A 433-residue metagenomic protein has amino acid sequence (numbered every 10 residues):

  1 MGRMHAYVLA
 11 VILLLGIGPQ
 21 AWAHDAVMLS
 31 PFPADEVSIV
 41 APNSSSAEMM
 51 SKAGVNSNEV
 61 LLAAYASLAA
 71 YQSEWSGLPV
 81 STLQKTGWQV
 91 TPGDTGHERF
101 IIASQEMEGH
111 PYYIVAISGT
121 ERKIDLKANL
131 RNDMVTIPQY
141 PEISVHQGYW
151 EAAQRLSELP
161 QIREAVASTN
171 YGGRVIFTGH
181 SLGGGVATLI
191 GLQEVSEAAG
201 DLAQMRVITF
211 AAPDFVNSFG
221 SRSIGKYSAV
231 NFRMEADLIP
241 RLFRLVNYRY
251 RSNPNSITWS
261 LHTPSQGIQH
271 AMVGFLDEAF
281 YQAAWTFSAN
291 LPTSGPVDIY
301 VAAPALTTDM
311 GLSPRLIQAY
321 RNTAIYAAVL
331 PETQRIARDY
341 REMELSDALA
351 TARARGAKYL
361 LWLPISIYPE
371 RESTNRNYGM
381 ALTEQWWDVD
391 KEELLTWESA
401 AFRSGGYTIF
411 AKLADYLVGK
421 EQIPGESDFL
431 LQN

Functional and structural regions predicted by a protein language model:
M1-A6: Positively charged n-region of N-terminal signal peptides that target proteins for export
Y7-I17: Bacterial N-terminal signal peptides
P19-A23: Sec/Tat signal peptide C-region and signal peptidase I cleavage site
H24-T178, L182-S294: Non-catalytic, mobile gating and regulatory segments of ester bond hydrolases
A212-D214, T286-L330, G425-N433: A structural "domain/chain start" motif
L291-I299, A354, E370, R376 (+1 more regions): C-terminal/domain-edge helix-coil "capping" segments
I299-P304, L345-R371: A short, hydrophobic beta-strand-centered structural micro-motif
E332-A348: Acidic helix-start/capping segments at beta-turn-to-alpha-helix junctions
